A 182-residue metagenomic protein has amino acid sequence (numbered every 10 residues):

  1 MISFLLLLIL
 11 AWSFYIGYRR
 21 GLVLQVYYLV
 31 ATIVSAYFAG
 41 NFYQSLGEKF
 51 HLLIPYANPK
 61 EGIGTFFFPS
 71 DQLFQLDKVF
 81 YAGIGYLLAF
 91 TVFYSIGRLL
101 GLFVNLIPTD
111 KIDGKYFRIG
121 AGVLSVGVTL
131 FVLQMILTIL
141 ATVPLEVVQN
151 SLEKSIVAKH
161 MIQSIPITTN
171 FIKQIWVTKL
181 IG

Functional and structural regions predicted by a protein language model:
M1-G182: Alpha-helical transmembrane segments and their juxtamembrane interface "caps" in small multi-pass membrane proteins
